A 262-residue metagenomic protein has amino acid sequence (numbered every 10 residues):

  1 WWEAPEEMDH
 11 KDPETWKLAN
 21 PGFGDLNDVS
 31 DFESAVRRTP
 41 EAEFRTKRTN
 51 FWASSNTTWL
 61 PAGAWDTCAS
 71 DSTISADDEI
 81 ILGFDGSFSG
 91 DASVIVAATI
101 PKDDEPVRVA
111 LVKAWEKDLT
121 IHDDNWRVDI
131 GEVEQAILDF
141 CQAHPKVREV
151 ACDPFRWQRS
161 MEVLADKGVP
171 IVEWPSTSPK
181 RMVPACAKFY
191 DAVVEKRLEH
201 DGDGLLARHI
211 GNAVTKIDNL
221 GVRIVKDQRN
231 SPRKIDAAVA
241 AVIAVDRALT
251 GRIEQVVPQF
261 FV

Functional and structural regions predicted by a protein language model:
W1-E14, L111-V112, V163-E254: Metal-dependent DNA phosphodiester-chemistry modules and their immediately adjacent helices/loops in DNA-processing
W1-L82, W115-K117, E132: Non-catalytic, compositionally simple segments
A4-E6, N50-T58, A69, D85-G90 (+5 more regions): Short, flexible loop/turn elements at secondary-structure junctions
S75-P101: Gly/Thr-rich phosphate-binding beta-strand-loop-beta motif of the actin/hexokinase/Hsp70
D91-I95, D129, V133-I137, A151 (+3 more regions): Extended, hydrophobic alpha-helical segments in both membrane/secreted and soluble proteins
A97-E149: Nucleic-acid-processing active sites and adjacent nucleic-acid-binding tracks, predominantly divalent metal-dependent
P145-M161: Short glycine-rich phosphate-binding loop at a beta-alpha junction
E254-V262: Acidic, low-complexity intrinsically disordered tails
